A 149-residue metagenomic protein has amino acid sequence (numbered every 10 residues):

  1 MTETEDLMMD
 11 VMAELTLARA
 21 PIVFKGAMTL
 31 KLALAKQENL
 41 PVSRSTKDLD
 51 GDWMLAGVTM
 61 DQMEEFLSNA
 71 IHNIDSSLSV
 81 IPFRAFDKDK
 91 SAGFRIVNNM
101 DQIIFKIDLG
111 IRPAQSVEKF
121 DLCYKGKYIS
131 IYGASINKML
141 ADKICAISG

Functional and structural regions predicted by a protein language model:
M1-G149: Compositionally biased terminal segments of proteins
